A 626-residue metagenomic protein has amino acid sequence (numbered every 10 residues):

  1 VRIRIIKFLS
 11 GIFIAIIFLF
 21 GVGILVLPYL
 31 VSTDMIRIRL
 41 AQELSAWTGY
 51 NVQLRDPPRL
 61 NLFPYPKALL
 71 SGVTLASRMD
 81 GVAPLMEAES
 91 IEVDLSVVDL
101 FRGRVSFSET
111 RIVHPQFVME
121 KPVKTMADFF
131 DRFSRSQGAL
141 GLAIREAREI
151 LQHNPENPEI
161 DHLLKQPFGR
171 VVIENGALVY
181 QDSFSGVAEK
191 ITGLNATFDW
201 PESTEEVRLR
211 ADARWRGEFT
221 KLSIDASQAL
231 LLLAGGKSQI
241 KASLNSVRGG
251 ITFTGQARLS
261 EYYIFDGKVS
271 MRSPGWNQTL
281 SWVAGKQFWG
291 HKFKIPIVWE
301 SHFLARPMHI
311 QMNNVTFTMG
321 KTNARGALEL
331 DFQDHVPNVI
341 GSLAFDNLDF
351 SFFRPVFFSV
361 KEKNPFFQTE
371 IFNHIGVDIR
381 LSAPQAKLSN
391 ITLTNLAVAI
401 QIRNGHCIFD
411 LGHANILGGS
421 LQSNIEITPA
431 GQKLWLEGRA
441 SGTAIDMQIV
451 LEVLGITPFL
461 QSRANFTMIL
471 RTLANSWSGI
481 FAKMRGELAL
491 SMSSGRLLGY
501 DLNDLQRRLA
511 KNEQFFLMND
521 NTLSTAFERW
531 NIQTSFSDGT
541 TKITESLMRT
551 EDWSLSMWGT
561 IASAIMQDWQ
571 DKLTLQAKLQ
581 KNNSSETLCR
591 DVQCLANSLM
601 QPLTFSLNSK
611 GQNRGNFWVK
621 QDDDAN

Functional and structural regions predicted by a protein language model:
V1-G49: N-terminal type II signal-anchor transmembrane helix that functions as the membrane-insertion/stop-transfer segment
V1-I14, A305, I310, V315-M319 (+3 more regions): Extended terminal
S45-G72: Short extracytoplasmic
Y50-N51, G72-F198, A284, L330-D334 (+3 more regions): Secondary-structure transition motifs
Y50-N51, M79-L95, F184-T197, R216-D225 (+11 more regions): Amphipathic hydrophobic-ligand
S136-F265, F366-I402: Elongated, acidic membrane-bridging lipid-handling scaffolds and related periplasm/extracellular "bridge/tunnel" systems
K237-A242, H309-T316, S382-P384, H406-G412 (+1 more regions): Transmembrane beta-strand segments that form the barrel wall of outer-membrane beta-barrel proteins
